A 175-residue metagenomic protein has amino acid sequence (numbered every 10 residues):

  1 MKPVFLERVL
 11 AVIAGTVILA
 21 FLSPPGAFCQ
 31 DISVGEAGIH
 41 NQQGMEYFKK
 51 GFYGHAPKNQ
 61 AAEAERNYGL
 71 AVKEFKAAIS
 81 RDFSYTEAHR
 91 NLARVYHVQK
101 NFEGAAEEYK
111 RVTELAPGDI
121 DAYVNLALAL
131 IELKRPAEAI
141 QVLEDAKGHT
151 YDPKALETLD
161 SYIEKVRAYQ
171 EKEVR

Functional and structural regions predicted by a protein language model:
Q42, N91, N125, T158-Y162: Canonical tetratricopeptide repeat
K49-K50, V98, E132-L133, K165-Y169: Register position in tetratricopeptide repeats
H55-A77, V98-R111, K134-D145: Structural signature of tandem alpha-helical TPR/SEL1-like repeats, specifically the intra-repeat loop/turn
A88, A122, A155-L156: TPR alpha-solenoid repeat register
I140-R175: Terminal, low-structured helical/coil segments at or just beyond the last alpha-helical repeat
